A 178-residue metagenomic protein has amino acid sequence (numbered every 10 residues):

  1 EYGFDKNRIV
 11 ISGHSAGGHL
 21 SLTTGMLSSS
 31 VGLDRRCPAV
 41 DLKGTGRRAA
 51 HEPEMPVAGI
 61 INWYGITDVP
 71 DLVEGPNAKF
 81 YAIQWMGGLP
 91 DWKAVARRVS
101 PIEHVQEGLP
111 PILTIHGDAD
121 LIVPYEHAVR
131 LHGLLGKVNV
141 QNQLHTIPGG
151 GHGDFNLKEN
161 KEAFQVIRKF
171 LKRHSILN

Functional and structural regions predicted by a protein language model:
E1-I11, V31, H51-E52: Gly/Ser-rich "nucleophile elbow"/oxyanion-hole loop immediately N-terminal to the catalytic nucleophile in hydrolases
I9-H14, G18, G117: Conserved alpha/beta-hydrolase "nucleophile elbow" surrounding the catalytic nucleophile
G18-G32: Short glycine-enriched nucleophile-adjacent loop and the immediately C-terminal alpha-helix near the catalytic center
M26, L33-R47, D71-H104, P110: Mobile cap/lid helix-loop segments that gate and shape the active-site cleft of serine hydrolases
V69, A119-V123, D154: Acidic catalytic loop of the alpha/beta-hydrolase fold
G108, L113-H116, D120: Short beta-strand/loop motif that positions the catalytic acidic residue of the alpha/beta-hydrolase fold
I115, Y125-N178: C-terminal catalytic histidine-bearing segment of alpha/beta-hydrolase fold enzymes
